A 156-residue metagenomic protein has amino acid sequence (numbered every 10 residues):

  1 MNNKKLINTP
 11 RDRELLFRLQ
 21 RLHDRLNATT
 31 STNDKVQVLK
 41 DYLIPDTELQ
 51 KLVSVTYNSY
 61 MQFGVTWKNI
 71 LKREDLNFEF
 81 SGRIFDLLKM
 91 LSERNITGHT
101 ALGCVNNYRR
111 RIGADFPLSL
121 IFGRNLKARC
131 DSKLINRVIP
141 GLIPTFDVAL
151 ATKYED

Functional and structural regions predicted by a protein language model:
M1-D156: N-terminal nucleic-acid-engaging modules of covalent nucleotidyltransferase systems
